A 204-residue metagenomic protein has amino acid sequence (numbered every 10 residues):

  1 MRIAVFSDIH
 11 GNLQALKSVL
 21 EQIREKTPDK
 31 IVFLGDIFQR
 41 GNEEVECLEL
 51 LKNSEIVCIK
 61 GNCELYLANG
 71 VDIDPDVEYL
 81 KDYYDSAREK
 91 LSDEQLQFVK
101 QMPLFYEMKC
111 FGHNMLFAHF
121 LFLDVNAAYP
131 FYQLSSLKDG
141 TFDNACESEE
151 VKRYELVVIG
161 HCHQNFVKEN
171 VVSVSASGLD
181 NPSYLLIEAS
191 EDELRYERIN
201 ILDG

Functional and structural regions predicted by a protein language model:
M1-A4, E107-L116, E169-V171, E193-R195: Beta-strand-turn-beta hairpins that frame and shape the catalytic cleft of phosphate-ester-processing enzymes
M1-I56: N-terminal active-site segment of His-dependent metallophosphoesterases
F6-S7, I31-D36, R40, V57-N62 (+4 more regions): Active-site neighborhood of phospho(di)ester-bond hydrolases with catalytic His/Asp-centered motifs
H10-A15, Q39-N42, C63-A68, L123-D124 (+2 more regions): Active-site environment of divalent metal-dependent phosphoester hydrolases
I23-P28, C110-F111, E150-R153, L186: Glycine-rich phosphate-binding loop signature in dinucleotide/nucleotide-binding domains
C47, S54-M108, H113, S135-E150: Active-site neighborhood of divalent metal-dependent phosphoester bond hydrolases
F105-Y132: Divalent-metal (Mg2+/Mn2+/Ca2+)-assisted nucleotide/phosphate chemistry catalytic cores
Q133-I199: Conserved beta-sheet core of the metallophosphoesterase superfamily
